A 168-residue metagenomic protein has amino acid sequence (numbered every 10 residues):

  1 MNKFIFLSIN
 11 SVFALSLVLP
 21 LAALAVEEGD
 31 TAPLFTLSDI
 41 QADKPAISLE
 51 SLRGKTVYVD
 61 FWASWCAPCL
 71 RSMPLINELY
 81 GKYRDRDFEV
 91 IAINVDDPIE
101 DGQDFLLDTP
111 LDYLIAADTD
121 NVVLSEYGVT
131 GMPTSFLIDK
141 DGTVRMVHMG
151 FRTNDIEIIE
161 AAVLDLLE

Functional and structural regions predicted by a protein language model:
M1-F6: Positively charged n-region of N-terminal signal peptides that target proteins for export
S8-P20: Bacterial N-terminal signal peptides
L17-T36: N-proximal helix/coil linker or "cap" segments that precede and/or mark the start of modular domains
T36-V57: A short beta-strand-turn-helix
K55-V57, F61-W65, G131: Short pre-active-site segment immediately N-terminal to redox-active cysteine/selenocysteine motifs in thiol-based
F61-E78: Conserved redox-active cysteine motifs that mediate thiol-disulfide chemistry, especially di-cysteine Cys-X(1-2)-Cys
D87-I99, L111-D120: Thiol-based oxidoreductase modules, predominantly thioredoxin-like and allied folds used for disulfide exchange
D104-D112, D118-L164: Thiol/disulfide oxidoreductase modules built on the thioredoxin-like
